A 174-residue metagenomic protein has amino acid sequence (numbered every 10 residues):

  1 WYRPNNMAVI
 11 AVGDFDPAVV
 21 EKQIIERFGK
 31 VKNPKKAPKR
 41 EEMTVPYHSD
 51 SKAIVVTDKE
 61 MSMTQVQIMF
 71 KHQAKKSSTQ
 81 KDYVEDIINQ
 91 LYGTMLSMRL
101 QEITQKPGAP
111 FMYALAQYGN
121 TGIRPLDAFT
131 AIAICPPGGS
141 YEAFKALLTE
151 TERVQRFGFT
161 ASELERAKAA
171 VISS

Functional and structural regions predicted by a protein language model:
W1-I25: Non-catalytic, conformational "gating/processing" segments within enzyme and secreted inhibitor domains
W1-N6, E26, K30-S78, D82 (+3 more regions): Non-catalytic beta-strand/loop surface segments
L148-E152: Ordered core of a single globular domain
Q155-G158: Membrane-interface junctions of multi-pass transporters
